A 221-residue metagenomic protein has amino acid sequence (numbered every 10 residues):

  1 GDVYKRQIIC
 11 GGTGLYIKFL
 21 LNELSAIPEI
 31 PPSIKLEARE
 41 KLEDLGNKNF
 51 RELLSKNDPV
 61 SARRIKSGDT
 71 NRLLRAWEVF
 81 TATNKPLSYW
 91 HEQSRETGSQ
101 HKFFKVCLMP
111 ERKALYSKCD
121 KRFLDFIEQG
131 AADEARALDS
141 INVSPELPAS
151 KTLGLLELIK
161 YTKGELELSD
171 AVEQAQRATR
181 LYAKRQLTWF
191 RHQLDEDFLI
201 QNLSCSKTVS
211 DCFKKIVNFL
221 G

Functional and structural regions predicted by a protein language model:
G1-G221: Phosphate/pyrophosphate-binding catalytic cores of soluble transferases and nucleic-acid-acting enzymes
